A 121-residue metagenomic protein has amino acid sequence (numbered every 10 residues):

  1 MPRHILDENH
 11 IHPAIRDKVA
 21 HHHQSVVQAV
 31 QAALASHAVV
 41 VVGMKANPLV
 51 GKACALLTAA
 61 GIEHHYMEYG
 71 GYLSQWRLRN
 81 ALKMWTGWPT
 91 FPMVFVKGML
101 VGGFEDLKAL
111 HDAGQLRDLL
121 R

Functional and structural regions predicted by a protein language model:
M1-A38, K45-E63, D118-R121: Non-globular targeting/processing and membrane-anchoring segments
V40-V42, H65-E68, F95, L100: Beta-strand cores of modular interaction/reader domains in eukaryotic scaffold and signaling proteins, especially PDZ
G43-P48, E63-L78: Thiol-based oxidoreductase modules, predominantly thioredoxin-like and allied folds used for disulfide exchange
C54-A55, Y69, D106-L107: Short coil/turn segments at secondary-structure boundaries
L82-K83: The conserved cystathionine-beta-synthase
T86-F95: Structural micro-motif
V96-R121: Non-catalytic, surface beta->alpha helical segment in thiol-disulfide oxidoreductase systems
